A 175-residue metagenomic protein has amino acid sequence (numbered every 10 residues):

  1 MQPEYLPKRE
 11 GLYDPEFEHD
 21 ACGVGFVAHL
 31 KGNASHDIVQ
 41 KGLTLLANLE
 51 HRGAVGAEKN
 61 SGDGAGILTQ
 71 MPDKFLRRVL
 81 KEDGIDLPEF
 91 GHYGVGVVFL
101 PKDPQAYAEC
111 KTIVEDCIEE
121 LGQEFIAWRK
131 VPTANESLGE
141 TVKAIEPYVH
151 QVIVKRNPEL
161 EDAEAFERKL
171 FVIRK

Functional and structural regions predicted by a protein language model:
M1-K175: N-terminal segments that mediate ammonia production and transfer in glutamine-dependent amidotransferase systems
